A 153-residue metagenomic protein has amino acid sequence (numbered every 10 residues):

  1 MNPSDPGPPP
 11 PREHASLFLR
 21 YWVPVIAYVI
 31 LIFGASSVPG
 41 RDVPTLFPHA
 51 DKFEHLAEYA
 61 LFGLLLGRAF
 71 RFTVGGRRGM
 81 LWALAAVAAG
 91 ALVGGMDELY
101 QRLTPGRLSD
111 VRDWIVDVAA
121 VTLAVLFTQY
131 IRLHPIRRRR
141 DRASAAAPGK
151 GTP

Functional and structural regions predicted by a protein language model:
M1-S16, I136-P153: Membrane-interfacial, low-structure loops and terminal tails that flank and connect transmembrane helices in multi-pass
N2-F72: "…centered on the first transmembrane helix and the immediately adjacent amphipathic helix/loop
R20-G34, A88-L92, M96, A119 (+1 more regions): Lipid-exposed faces of alpha-helical membrane segments in multi-pass integral membrane proteins
T45-D51, G94-V118: Interfacial helix-loop-helix junctions of multi-pass membrane proteins
E58, L84, A88, V116-A119: Internal alpha-helical transmembrane segments of multi-pass membrane proteins, especially GPCRs
E58-V74, A119-L133: Membrane-interfacial alpha-helical segments at the cytosolic side of multi-pass membrane proteins
F70-R78, Y100, T104, L108 (+1 more regions): Membrane-interfacial segments
V74-A88: Internal alpha-helical transmembrane segments of multi-pass membrane proteins
